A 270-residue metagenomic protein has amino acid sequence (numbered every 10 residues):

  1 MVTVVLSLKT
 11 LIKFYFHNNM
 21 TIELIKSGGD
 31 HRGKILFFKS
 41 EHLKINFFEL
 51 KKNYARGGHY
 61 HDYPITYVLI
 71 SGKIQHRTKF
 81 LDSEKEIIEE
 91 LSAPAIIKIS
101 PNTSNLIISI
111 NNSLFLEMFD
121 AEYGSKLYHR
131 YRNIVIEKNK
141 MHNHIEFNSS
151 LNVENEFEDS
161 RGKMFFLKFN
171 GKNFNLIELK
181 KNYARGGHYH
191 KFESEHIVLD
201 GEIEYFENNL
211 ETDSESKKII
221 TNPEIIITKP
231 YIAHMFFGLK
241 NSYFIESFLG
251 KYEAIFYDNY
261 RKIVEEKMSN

Functional and structural regions predicted by a protein language model:
V5-K44, R132-N173: A short, N-terminal "cap"/entry segment at the start of jelly-roll beta-barrel domains of the cupin/DSBH fold
E23-I25, S83-E84, I108-N152, D213-S214 (+1 more regions): Double-stranded beta-helix
N46-H61, N175-H190: Conserved short histidine dyad/triad with adjacent acidic residue
R56-G58, H76-R77, I99, S104-I110 (+6 more regions): Short beta-strand His + acidic residue motifs that chelate non-heme Fe in jelly-roll/DSBH and cupin folds
D62-Y63, A95, T103, N111 (+6 more regions): A generic "binding-loop/recognition-motif" signal
Y63-R77, F192-N208: Glycine- and acidic-residue-biased ligand/ion/polar-headgroup-sensing regions
L81-P101, L210-P230: Short acidic-glycine-tyrosine-enriched beta hairpin
